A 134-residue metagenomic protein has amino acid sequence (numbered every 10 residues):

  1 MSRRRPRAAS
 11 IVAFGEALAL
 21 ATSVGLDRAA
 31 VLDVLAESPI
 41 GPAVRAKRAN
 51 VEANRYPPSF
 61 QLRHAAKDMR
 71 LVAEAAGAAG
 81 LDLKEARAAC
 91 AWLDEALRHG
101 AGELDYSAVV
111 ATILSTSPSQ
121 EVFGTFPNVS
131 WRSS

Functional and structural regions predicted by a protein language model:
M1-T116: Helical "substrate-binding/catalytic lid" subdomain of Rossmann-like NAD(P)-dependent dehydrogenases/reductases
S117-S119, S130-S134: Serine residues within intrinsically disordered or low-complexity segments
